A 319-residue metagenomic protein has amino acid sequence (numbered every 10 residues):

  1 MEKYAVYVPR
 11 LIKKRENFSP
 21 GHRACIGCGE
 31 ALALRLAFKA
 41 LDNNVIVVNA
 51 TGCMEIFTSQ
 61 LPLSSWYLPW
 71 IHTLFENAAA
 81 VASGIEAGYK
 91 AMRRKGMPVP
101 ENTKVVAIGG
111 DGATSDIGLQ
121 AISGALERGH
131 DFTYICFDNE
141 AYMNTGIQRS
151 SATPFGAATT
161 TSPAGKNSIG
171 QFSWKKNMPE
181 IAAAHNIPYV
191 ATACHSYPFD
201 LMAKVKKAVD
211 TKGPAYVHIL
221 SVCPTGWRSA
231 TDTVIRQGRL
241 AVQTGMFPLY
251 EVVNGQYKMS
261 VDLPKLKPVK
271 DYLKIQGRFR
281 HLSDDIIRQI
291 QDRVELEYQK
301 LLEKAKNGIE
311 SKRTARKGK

Functional and structural regions predicted by a protein language model:
E2-Y134, I147-A157, Q171: Cofactor-binding active-site loop characterized by glycine-rich and histidine/acidic residues
P9-K13, E101, S151-K207: Conserved thiamine diphosphate
R15, G27-A31, F75-A79, F172 (+5 more regions): Electropositive phosphate-/nucleotide-binding environments in soluble metabolic enzymes
M54-E55, N139-N144, P224-G226: Short gly/pro/ser/thr-enriched loop/turn and capping motifs at secondary-structure boundaries
C136, A191-A193, Y216-L220: Short, conserved beta-strand edge motifs with alternating hydrophobic and charged residues
Q148-F155, P198, V205-K212, S229-L240: Short, surface-exposed, charged loop/turn segments at secondary-structure junctions
K212-P214, F247: Active-site lining segments that contact anionic ligands and/or coordinate catalytic metals
S221-K319: Flexible, low-complexity linker and terminal segments
